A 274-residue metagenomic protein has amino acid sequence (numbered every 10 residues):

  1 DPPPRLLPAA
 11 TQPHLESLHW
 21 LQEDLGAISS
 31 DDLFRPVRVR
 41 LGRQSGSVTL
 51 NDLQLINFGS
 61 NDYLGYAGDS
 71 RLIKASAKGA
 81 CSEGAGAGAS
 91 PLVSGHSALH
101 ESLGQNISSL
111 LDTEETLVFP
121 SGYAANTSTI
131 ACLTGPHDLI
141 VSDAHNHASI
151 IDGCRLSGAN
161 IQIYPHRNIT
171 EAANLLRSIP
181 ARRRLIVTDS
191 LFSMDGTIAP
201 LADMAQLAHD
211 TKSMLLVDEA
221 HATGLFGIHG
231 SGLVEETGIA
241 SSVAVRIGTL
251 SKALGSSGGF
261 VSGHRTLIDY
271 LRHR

Functional and structural regions predicted by a protein language model:
R5, S17-E83, S213: N-terminal "arm"/small-domain region of PLP-dependent enzymes with the aminotransferase-like
G65-Y66, L92-H96, A148, I169-T170 (+2 more regions): Short, small-residue-enriched loops and turns at beta-alpha junctions that line or gate enzyme active sites
K74, K78-S121: Conserved N-terminal alpha-helix of the aminotransferase class I/II PLP-enzyme fold
A87, I140, I161, L215-L216: Hydrophobic beta-strand scaffold residues
T129-A148: Conserved PLP-anchoring active-site segment centered on the Schiff-base-forming lysine
Q162-V217: Active-site phosphate-binding strand-loop segment of PLP-dependent enzymes
T211-M214, H221, F226-R274: Active-site C-terminal subdomain of aminotransferase-like
